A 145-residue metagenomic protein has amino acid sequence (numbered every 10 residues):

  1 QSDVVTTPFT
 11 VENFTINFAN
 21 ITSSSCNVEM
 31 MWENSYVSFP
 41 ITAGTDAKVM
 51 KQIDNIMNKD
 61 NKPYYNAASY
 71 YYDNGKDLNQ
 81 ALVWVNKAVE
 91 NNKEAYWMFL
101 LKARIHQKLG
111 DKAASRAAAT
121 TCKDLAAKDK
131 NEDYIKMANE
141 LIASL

Functional and structural regions predicted by a protein language model:
Q1-M57: Long, contiguous interaction/recruitment modules in multidomain scaffold/adaptor proteins
Q1-T6, A88, A143-S144: A short, hydrophobic secondary-structure junction motif
K51-H106, G110-D111, A117, D124-L125: Alpha-helical adaptor scaffolds
N79-L82, R116, E132-N139: Conserved positions within tetratricopeptide repeat
R104-K108, K130-L145: TPR/TPR-like alpha-solenoid helical repeat scaffolds
A117-A126, M137-A143: C-terminal low-complexity, acidic/polar tails when present
